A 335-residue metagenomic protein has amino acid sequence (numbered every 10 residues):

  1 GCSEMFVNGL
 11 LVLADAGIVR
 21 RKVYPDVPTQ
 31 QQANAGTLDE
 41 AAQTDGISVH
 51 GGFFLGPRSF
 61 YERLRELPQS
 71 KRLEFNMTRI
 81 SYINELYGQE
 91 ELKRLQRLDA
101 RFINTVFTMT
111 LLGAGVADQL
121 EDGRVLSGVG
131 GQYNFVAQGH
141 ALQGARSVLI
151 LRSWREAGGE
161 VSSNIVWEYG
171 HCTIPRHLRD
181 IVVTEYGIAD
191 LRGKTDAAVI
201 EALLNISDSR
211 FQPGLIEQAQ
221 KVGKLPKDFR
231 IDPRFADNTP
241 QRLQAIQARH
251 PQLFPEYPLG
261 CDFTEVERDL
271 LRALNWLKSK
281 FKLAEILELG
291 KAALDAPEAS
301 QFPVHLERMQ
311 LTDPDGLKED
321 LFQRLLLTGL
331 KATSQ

Functional and structural regions predicted by a protein language model:
G1-Q335: Conserved alpha/beta enzyme-core scaffold
